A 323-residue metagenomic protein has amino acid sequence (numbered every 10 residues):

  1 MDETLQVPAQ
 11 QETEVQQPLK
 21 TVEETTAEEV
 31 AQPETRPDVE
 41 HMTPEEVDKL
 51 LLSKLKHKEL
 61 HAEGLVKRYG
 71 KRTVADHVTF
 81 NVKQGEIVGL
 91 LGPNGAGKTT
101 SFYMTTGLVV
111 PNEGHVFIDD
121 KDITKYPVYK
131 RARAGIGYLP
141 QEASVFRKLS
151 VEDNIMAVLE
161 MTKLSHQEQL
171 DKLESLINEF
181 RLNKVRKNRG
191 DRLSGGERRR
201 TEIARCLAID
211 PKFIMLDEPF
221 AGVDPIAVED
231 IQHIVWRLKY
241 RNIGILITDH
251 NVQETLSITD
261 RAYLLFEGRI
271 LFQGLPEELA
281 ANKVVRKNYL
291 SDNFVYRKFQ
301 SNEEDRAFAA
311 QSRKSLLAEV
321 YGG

Functional and structural regions predicted by a protein language model:
L50, M156, Q167-V185, Q232-W236 (+1 more regions): Conserved ABC ATPase "signature" region
L91-P93: The feature captures the beta-strand-to-loop junction immediately N-terminal to the Walker
T106: Helix-to-loop junction immediately C-terminal to a conserved catalytic motif
G114-K121, A134, K172: Conserved ABC transporter NBD signature motif
R189-L193, E197: Conserved ABC ATPase signature
I214-E218: Catalytic Walker B motif of ABC-type/P-loop ATPase nucleotide-binding domains
